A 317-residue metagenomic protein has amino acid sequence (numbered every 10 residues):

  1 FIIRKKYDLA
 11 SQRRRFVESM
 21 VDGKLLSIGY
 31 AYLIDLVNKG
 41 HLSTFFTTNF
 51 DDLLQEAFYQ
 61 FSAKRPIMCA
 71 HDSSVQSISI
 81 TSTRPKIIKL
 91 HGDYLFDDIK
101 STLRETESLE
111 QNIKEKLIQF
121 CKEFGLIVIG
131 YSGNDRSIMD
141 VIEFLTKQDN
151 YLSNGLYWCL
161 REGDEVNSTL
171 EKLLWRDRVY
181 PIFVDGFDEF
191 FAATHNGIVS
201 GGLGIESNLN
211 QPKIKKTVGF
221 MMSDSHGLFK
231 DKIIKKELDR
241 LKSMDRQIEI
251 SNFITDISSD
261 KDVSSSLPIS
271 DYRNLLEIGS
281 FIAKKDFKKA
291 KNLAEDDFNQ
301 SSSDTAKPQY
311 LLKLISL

Functional and structural regions predicted by a protein language model:
I2-R65, I99-T102: Metabolite-binding pocket within alpha/beta catalytic cores that recognizes anionic/polar moieties
G23-S27, T106-E110, D135: A conditional alpha-helix N-cap/helix-loop micro-motif detector
N38-S43, F61-P66, Q76-T83, K114-S316: SIR2/sirtuin-family catalytic core signature
T47, H91, L160: Short beta-strand/turn micro-motifs composed of small residues that flank or help shape donor/cofactor-binding pockets
F50, G92, Y131: Active-site metal-binding loops of divalent metal-dependent hydrolases
H71-D72: Phosphate-binding loop that captures ATP/GTP phosphates
T81, P85-G92: Class I SAM-dependent methyltransferase SAM-binding "motif I" and its flanking Rossmann-like core
G92-I113: A short, charged helix-loop
